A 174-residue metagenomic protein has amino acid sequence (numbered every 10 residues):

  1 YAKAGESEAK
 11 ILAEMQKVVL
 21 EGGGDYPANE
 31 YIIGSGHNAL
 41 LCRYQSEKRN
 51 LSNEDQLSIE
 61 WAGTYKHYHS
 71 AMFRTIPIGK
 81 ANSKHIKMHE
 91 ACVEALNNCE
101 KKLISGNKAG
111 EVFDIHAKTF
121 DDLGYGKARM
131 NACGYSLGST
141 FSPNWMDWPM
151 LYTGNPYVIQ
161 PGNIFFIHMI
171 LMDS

Functional and structural regions predicted by a protein language model:
Y1-S174: Active-site neighborhoods and metal-handling regions in enzymes and metal-associated proteins
